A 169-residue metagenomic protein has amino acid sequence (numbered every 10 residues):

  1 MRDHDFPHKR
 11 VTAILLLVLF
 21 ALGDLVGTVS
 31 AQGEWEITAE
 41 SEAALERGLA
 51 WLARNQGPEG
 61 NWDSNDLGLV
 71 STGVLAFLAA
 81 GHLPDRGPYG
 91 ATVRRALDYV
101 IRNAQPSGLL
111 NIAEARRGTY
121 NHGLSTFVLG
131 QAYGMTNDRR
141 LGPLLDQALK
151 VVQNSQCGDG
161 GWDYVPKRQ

Functional and structural regions predicted by a protein language model:
M1-K9: N-terminal secretory signal peptides that target proteins for export/translocation
H4, L17-L19, A43: Intrinsic low-complexity, intrinsically disordered segments enriched in polar/basic residues
K9, L17-L19, T72: Small-residue packing motifs within transmembrane alpha-helices
K9-V11, S30: A ubiquitous, low-specificity "background" feature that marks scattered single residues across proteins without
I14-D24: Bacterial N-terminal signal peptides
G23-Q169: Preference for long, amphipathic alpha-helical scaffolds in soluble/luminal domains and all-alpha bundles
